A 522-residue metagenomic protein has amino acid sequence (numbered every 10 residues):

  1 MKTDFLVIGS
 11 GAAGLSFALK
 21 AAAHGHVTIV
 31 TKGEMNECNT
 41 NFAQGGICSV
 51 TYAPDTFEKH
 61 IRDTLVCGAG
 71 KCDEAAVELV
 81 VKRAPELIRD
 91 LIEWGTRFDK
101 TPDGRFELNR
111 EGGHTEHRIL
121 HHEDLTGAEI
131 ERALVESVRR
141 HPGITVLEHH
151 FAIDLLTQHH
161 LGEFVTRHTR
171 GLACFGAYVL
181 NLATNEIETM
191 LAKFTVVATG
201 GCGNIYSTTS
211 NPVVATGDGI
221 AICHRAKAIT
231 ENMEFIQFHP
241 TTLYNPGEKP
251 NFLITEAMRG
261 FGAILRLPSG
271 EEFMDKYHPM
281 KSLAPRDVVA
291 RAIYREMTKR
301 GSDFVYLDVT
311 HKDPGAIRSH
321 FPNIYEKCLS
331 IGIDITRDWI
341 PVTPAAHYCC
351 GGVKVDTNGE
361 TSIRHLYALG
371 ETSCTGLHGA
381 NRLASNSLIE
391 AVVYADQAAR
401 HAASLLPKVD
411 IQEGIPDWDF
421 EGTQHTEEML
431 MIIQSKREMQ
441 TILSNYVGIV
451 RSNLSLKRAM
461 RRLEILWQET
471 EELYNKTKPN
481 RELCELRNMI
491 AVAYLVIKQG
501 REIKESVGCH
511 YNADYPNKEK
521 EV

Functional and structural regions predicted by a protein language model:
M1-T3, A12, K20, M35-N36 (+9 more regions): Glycine- and aromatic-enriched mobile tails/lids
F5-I29: N-terminal Rossmann-like FAD-binding beta1-loop-alpha1 element of flavoenzymes
G33-L65, A69, Q237-P240, E248-F252: Conserved N-terminal glycine-rich FAD pyrophosphate-binding loop of Rossmann-like flavoproteins
M35, I222, A228-I340, V392 (+2 more regions): An anion/pyrophosphate-binding glycine-rich loop and adjacent beta-alpha core in soluble alpha-beta enzymes
C67-E107: Rossmann-like flavin
C72-K82, R118-E136, L147, T209-G217 (+3 more regions): Short beta-strand to alpha-helix junction loop
E93-E186, L191, A198, T242-N245: Conserved redox-cofactor binding core of oxidoreductases
D154-T166, G171, F175-T184, I333-L377: FAD-site-proximal beta/loop scaffold in flavoenzymes
